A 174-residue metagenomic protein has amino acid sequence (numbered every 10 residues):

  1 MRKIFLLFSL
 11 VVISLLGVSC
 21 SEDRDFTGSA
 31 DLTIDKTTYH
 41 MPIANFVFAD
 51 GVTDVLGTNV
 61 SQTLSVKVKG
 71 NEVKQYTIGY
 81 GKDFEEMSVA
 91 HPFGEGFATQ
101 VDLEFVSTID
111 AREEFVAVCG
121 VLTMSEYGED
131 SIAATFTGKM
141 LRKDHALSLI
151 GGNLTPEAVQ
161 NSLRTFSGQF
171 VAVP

Functional and structural regions predicted by a protein language model:
M1-S19: Sec-dependent bacterial lipoprotein signal peptides
L16-M41: Bacterial Sec-dependent N-terminal signal peptides
F26, V60, S162-R164: A short, structural micro-pattern
T27-S29, C119, S167: Surface-exposed or flexible loop/turn and strand-edge residues in extracellular/cell-surface modules
T37-Y39, L64, S162-G168: Short beta-strand segments
A44: Short, solvent-exposed beta-strand-to-loop segments that form ligand-recognition rims of beta-rich domains
V47-E129, L141, H145: Surface-exposed helix/loop patches within compact recognition domains
S125-P174: C-terminal or internal capping secondary-structure element at the end of a domain, subdomain, or sheet
